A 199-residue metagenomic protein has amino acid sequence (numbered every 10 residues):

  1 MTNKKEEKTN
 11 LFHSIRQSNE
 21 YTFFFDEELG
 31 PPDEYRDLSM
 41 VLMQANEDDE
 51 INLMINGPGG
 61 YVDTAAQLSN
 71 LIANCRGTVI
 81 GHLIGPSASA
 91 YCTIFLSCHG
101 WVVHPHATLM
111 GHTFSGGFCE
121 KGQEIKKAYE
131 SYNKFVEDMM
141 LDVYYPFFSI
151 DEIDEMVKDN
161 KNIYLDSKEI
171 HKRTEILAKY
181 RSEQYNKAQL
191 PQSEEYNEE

Functional and structural regions predicted by a protein language model:
M1-C92, S97-E199: N-terminal organellar transit peptides
